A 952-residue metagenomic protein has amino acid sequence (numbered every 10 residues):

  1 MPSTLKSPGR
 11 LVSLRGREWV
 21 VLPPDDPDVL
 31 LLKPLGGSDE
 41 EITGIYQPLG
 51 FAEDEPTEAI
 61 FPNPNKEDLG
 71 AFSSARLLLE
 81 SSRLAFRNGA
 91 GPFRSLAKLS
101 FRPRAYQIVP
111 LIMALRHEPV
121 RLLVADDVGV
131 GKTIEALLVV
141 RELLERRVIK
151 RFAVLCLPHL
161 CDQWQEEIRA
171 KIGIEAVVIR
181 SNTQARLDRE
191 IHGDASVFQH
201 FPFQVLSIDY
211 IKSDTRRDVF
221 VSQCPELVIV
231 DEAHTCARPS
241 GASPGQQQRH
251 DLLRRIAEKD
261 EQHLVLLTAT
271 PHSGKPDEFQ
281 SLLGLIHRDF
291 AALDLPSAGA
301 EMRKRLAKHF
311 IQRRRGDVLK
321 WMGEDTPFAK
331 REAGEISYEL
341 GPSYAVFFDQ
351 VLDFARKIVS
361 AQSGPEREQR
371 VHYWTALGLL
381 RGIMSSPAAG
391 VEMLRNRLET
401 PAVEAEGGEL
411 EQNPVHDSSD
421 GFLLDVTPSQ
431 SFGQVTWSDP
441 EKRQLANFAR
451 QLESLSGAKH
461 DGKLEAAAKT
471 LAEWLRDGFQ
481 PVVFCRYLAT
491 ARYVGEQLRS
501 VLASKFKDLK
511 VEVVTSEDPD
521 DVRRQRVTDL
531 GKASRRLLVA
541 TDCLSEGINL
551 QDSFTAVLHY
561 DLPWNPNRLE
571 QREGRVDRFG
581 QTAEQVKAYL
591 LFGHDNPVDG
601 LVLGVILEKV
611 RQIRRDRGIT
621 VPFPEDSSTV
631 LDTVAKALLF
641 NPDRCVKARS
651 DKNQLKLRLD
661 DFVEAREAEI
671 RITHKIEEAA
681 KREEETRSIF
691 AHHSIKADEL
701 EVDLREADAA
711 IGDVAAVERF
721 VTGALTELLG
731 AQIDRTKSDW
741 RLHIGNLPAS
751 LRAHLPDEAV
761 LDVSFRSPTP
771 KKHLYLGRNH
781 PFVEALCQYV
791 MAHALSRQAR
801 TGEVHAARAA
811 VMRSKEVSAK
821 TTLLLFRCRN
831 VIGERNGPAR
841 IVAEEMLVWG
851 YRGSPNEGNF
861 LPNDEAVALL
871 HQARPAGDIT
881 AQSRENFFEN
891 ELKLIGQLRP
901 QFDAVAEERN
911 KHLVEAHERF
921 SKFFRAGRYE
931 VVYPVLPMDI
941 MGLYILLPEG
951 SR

Functional and structural regions predicted by a protein language model:
E41-L79, R83-I112, P119-V120, K132-E135 (+3 more regions): SF2 helicase/translocase NTPase motor core, specifically the RecA-like lobe 1 inter-motif segment between Walker
E135, V139, E278, A466: Hydrophobic positions on the alpha1 helix immediately C-terminal to the Walker A/P-loop
V140, P327-L340, R381, V391-R535 (+3 more regions): Conserved Helicase C-terminal RecA-like lobe
G193-D194, H200, V205-P225, A237-Q412 (+3 more regions): Inter-lobe coupling linker of SF2 helicases/translocases
S213-D214, K275, L538-F554, G574 (+1 more regions): SF2 helicase motor core recognition
E278-S281, N549-D561, K587-L590: A short beta-strand element within the Helicase C-terminal
A402, D425-P428, E664-R952: P-loop NTPase motor cores of the ASCE clade
D577-L607: Conserved segment of the helicase C-terminal RecA-like domain
